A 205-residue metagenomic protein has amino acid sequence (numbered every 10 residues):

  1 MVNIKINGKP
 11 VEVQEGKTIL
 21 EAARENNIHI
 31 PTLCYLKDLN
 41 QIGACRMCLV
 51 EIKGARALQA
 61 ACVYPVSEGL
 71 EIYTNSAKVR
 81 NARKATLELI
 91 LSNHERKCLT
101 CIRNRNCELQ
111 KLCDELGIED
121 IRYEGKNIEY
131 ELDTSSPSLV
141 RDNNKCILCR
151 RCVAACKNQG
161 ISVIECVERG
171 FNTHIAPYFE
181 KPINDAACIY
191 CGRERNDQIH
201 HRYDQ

Functional and structural regions predicted by a protein language model:
M1-N7: Eukaryote-biased recognition of intrinsically disordered, low-complexity regulatory segments
N7-K9, R141-D142: Extended, non-catalytic structural segments that build the interaction scaffolds of large macromolecular assemblies
V11-E68: N-terminal cofactor/phosphate-binding cores enriched in small/glycine residues, especially glycine-rich loops such as
R46, A55-Y190, I199-Q205: Fe-S ferredoxin-like electron-transfer domains and their immediately adjacent linker/connector regions across
